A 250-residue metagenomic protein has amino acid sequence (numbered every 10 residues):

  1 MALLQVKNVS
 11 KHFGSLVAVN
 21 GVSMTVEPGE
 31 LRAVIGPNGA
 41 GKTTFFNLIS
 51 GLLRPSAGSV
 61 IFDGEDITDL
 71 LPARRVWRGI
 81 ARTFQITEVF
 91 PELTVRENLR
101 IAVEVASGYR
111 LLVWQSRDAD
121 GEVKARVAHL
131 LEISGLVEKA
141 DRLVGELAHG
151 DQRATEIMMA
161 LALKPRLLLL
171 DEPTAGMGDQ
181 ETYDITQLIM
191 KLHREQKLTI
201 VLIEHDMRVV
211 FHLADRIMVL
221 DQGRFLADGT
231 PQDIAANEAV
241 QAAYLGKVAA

Functional and structural regions predicted by a protein language model:
A2-A250: Glycine-rich phosphate-binding loops of nucleotide-dependent enzymes
